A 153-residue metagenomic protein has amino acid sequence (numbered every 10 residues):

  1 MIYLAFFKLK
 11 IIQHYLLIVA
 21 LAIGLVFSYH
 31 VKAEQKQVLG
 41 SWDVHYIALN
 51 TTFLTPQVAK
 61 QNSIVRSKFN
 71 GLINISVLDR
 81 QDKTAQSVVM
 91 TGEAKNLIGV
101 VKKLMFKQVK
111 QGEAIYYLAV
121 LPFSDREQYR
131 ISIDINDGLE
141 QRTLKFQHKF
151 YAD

Functional and structural regions predicted by a protein language model:
M1-Q13: N-terminal secretory signal peptides that target proteins for export/translocation
Y15-V26: Bacterial N-terminal signal peptides
S28-H30: N-terminal signal peptide c-region/cleavage motif recognized by signal peptidases
E34-L72: Beta-strand-rich domain onsets/edges
L72-L78, L118-V120: Short edge beta-strand/loop segments characteristic of extracellular beta-sandwich folds
Q111-L118: Aromatic sugar-binding surface patches on proteins that engage polysaccharides or sugar-phosphate polymers
Y129-N136: Short, aromatic- and glycine-rich surface loops/edge beta-strands on solvent-exposed regions
D137-L144: Short acidic/polar inter-strand loop motif in beta-rich domains
